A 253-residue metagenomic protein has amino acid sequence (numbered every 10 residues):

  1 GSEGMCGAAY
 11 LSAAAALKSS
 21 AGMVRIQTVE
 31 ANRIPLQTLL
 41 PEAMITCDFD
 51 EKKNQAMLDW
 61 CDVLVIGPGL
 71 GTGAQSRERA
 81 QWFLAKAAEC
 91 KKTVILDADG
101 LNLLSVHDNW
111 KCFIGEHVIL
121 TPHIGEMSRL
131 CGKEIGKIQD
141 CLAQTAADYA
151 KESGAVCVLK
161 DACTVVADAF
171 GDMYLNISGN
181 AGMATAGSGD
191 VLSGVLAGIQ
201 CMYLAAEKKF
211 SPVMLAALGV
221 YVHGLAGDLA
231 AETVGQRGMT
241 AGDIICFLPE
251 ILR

Functional and structural regions predicted by a protein language model:
G1-T93, N102-I119, I124-R253: Small-residue (G/A/S/T)-rich helix-start motifs and N-terminal tracts that mark the onset
